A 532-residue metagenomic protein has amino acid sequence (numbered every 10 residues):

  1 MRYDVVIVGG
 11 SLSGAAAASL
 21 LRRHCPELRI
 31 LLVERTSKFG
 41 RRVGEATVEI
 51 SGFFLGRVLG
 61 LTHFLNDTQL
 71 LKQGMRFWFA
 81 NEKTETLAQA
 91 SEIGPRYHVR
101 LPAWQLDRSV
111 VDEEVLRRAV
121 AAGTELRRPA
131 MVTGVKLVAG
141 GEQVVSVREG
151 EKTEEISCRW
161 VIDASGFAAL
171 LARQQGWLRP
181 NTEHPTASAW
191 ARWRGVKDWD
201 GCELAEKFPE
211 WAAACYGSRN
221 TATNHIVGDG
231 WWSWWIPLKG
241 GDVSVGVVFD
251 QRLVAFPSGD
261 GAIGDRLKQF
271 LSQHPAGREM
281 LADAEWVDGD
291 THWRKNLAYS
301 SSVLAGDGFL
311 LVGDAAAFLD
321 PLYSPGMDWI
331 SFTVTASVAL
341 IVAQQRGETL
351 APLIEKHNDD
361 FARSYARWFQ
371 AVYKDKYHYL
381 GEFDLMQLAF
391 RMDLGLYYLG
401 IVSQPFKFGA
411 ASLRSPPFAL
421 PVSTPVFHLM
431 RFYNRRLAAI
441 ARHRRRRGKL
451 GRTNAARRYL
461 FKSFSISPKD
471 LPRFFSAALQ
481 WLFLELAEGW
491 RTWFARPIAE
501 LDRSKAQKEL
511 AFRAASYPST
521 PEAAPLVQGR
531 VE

Functional and structural regions predicted by a protein language model:
M1-S13, L31: Beta1/beta-strand and adjacent pyrophosphate-binding region of the FAD-binding site in flavoprotein oxidoreductases
V8, L20-V43: Glycine-rich FAD pyrophosphate-binding loop
S13, A17, K38, A168: Conserved Rossmann-like nucleotide-cofactor binding loop
G40-E85: N-terminal FAD cofactor-binding segment of flavoenzymes
T68, D229-W231, P237, Q251-D375: FAD/FMN-dependent oxidoreductases across multiple families
R96-R117, A255-S258, A262: Short beta-strand to alpha-helix junction loop
R118-G277, V334: Predominantly flavin-linked oxidoreductase catalytic cores and closely associated redox partners
L340-E532: C-terminal helical "tail/cap" subdomain of flavin- and related membrane-associated enzymes
